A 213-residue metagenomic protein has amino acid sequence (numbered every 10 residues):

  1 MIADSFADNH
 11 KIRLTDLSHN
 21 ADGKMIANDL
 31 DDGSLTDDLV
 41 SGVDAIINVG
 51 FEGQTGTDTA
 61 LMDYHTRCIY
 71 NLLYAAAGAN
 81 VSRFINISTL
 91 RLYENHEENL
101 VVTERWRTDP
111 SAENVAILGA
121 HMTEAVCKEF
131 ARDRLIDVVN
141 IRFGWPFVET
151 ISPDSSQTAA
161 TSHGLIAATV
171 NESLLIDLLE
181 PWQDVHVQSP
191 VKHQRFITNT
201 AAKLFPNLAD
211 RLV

Functional and structural regions predicted by a protein language model:
M1-I12: Canonical Rossmann dinucleotide-binding motif of NAD(H)/NADP(H)-dependent dehydrogenases/reductases, specifically
A27-R67: NAD(P)H-binding glycine-rich loop region in Rossmannoid oxidoreductase-like domains and their noncatalytic homologs
D31, A60-N71, A79, N114 (+2 more regions): Glycine-rich NAD(P)-binding loop of the Rossmann-fold in SDR/ketoreductase-type enzymes
N71-E113: Conserved Rossmann-fold NAD(P)-dependent oxidoreductase catalytic core, especially the SDR/UDP-sugar
L92, R132-Q157: Flexible, glycine-rich beta-alpha linker
S111-V138: Active-site Tyr-X1-5-Lys
K128, P146-E149, A160-Q183, P190: Alpha-helical substrate-binding/gating segment
P181-A209: Conserved C-terminal active-site "lid" loop/helix of NAD(P)H-dependent oxidoreductases that clamps the redox cofactor
